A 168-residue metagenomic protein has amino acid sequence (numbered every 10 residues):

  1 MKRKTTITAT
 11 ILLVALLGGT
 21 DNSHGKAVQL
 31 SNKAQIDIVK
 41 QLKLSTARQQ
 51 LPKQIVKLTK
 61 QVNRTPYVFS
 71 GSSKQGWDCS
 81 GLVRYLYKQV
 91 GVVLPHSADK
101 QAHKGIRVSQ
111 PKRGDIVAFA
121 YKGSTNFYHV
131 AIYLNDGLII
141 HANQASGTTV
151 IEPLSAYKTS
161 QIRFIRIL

Functional and structural regions predicted by a protein language model:
K2-L12, G18-N32, K40-K43, Q50 (+2 more regions): Aromatic- and glycine-rich peptidoglycan recognition patches
Q35-K57, V68: N-terminal targeting signals for Sec/Tat export/insertion, comprising classic cleavable signal peptides
L51-L58, D78-C79, L86: Stable alpha-helical elements in mature extracytoplasmic
N63-R113, Y121: Catalytic cysteine-centered active-site loop
N63-W77, A120-Q161: Glycine-rich catalytic cores of cysteine/serine-nucleophile enzymes that process amide/ester linkages in cell-envelope
